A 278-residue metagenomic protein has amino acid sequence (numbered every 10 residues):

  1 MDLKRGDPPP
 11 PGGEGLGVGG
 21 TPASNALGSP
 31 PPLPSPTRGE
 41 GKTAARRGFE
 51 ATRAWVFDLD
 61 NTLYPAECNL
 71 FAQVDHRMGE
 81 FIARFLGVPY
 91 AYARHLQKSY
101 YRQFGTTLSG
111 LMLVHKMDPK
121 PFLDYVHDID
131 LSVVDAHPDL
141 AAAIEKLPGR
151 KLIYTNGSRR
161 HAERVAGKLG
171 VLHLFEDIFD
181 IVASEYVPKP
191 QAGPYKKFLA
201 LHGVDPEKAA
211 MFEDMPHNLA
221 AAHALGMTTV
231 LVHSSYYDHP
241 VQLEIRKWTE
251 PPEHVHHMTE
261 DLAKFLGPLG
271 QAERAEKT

Functional and structural regions predicted by a protein language model:
D2-K4, T43-A51, E145, S158-R159 (+1 more regions): Asp-based, Mg2+/Mn2+-dependent phosphohydrolase catalytic module
G13-G15, G39-E40: Glycine-biased, low-complexity coil/linker segments
T21-A26, T37, T43-A44, A275-T278: Ala/Thr-enriched low-complexity intrinsically disordered regions
G48-F57, T62-A141, R160: N-terminal helical cap/lid subdomain that shapes the substrate entry/recognition surface in HAD-like hydrolases
A54-V56, L152, A209-A210: Hydrophobic "anchor" residues on beta-strands that sit immediately upstream of conserved functional sites
P65, I153-T155, L231: Hydrophobic residues in well-ordered beta-strands that form the structural core
